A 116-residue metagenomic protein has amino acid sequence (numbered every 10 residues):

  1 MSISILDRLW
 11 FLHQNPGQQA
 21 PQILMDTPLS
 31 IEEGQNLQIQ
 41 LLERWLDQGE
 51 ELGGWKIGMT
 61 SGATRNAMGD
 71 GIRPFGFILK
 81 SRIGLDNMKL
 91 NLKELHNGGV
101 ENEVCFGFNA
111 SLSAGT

Functional and structural regions predicted by a protein language model:
S2-T116: Active-site microenvironments in enzyme catalytic cores
